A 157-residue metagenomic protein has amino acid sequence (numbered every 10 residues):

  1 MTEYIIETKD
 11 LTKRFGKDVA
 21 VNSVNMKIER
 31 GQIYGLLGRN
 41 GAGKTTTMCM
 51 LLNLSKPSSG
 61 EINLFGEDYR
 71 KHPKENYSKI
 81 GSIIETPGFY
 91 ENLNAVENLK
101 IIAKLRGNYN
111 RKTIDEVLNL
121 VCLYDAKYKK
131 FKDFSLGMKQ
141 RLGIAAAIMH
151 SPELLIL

Functional and structural regions predicted by a protein language model:
R39-G43: Walker A (P-loop) phosphate-binding loop of ABC-type ATPase nucleotide-binding domains
G60-K71, E75-N76: Conserved ABC transporter NBD signature motif
K100, K104, R111-A126: Conserved ABC ATPase "signature" region
I144: Hydrophobic anchor residue at the start of the ABC signature
L155-L157: Catalytic Walker B motif of ABC-type/P-loop ATPase nucleotide-binding domains
